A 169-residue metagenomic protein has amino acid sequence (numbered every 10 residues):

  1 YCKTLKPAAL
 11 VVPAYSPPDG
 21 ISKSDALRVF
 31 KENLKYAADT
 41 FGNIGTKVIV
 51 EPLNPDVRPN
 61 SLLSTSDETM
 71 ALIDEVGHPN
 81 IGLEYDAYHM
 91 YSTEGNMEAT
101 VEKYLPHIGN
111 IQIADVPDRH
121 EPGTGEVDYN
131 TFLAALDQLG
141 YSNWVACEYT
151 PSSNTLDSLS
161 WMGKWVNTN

Functional and structural regions predicted by a protein language model:
Y1-G82, S92: Active-site acidic/histidine proton-transfer and metal-coordination neighborhood in alpha/beta enzyme cores
K6-A8, L63-Y85, H89-N169: Histidine-acidic metal/acid-base catalytic patches
